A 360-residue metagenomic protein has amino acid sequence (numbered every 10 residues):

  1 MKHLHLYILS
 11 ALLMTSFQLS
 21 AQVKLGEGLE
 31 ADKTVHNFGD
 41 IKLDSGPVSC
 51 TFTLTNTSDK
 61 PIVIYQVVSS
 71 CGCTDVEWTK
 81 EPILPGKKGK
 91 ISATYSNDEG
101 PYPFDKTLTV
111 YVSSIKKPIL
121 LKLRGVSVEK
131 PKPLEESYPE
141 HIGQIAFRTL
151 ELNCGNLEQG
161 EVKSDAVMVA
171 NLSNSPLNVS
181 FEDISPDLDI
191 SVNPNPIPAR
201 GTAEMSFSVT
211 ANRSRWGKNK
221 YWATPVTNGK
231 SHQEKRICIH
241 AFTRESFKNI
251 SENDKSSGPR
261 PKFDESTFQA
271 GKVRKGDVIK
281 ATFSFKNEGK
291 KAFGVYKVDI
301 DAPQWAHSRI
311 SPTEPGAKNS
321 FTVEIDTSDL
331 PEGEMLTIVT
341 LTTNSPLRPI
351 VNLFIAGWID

Functional and structural regions predicted by a protein language model:
M1-G26: Bacterial Sec-dependent N-terminal signal peptides
A21-P47, T53, S114-K163, L172-S173 (+2 more regions): Long, low-complexity ectodomains and other extracytoplasmic segments of secretory-pathway proteins
G28, S58-K90, N174-T202, K290-S320: Surface-exposed binding patches on compact interaction domains or structured appendages
T34, S45-T51, D98-T107, Q159-A166 (+4 more regions): Short, solvent-exposed loop/turn segments enriched in Ser/Thr/Gly
T51-T57, A166-L172, S208, T282-K286 (+2 more regions): Short edge beta-strand/loop segments characteristic of extracellular beta-sandwich folds
T57-K60, E99, S114, L172-S175 (+5 more regions): Short, acidic/polar linear motifs in exposed loop/turn regions
I91-E99, M205-R213, F321-D329: Short, hydrophobic beta-strand segments
K280-E288, F293-D301, W305-N344, R348-W358: C-terminal soluble interaction/assembly domains
